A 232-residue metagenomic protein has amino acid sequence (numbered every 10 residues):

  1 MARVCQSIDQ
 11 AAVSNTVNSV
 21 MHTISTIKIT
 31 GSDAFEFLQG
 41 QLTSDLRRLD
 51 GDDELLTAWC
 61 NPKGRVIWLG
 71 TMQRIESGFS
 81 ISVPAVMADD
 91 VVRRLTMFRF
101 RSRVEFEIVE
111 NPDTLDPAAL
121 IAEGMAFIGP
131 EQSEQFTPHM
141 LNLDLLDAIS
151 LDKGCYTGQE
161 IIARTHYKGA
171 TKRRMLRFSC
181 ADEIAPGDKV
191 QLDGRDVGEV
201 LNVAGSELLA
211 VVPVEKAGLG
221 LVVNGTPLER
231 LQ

Functional and structural regions predicted by a protein language model:
A2-I67: Acidic, proline/glycine-enriched N-terminal capping motif
R3-C5, N15-K28, W68-E123, L192: Acidic, low-complexity central loop/insert segments
G31, I81, G158, F178 (+1 more regions): Residue-level signal for inorganic ion chemistry
S32, P84-D89, V212-A217: Helix N-cap motif at beta-to-alpha junctions
Q41, V91-F98, D116, G187-K189 (+1 more regions): Short amphipathic alpha-helices in soluble, non-transmembrane regions that often serve as interface/regulatory elements
N61-S77, D152, S179-E183: Active-site beta-strand->loop segment that positions catalytic residues and contacts the acyl thioester
T114-R177: Anionic-ligand-binding alpha/beta catalytic cores of soluble enzymes and soluble regulatory domains that recognize
L141-A148, A163-Q232: Glycine-rich, small/acidic residue-mixed loop/short-helix segments
